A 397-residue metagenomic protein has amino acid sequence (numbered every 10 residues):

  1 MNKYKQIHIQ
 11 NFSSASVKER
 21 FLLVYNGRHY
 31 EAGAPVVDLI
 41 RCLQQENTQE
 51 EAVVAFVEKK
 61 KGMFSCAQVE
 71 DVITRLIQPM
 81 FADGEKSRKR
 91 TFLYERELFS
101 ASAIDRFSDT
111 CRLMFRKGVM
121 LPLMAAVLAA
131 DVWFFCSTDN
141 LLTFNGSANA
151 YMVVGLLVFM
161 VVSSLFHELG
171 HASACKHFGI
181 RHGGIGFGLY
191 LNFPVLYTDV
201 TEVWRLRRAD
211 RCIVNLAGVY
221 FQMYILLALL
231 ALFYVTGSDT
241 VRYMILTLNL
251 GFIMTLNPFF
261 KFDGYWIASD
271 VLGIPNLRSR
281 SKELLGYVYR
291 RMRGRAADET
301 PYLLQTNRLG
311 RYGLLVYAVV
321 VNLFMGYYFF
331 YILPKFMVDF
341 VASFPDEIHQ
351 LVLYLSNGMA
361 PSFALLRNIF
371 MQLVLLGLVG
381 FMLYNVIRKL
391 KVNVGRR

Functional and structural regions predicted by a protein language model:
M1-V24: Long, low-complexity, charged/polar intrinsically disordered regions in eukaryotic proteins
Y25-M114: Long, charge-rich, low-complexity alpha-helical segments
Q78, D83-L165: Topogenic membrane-insertion module of multi-pass membrane proteins
D109-L123, V203-M223, R295-Y327, F363-F370: Loop-to-transmembrane boundary segments
A130-F134, Y327-I332, G377-L390: Alpha-helical transmembrane segments
A148-Y302: Membrane-embedded catalytic scaffold of the fatty acid hydroxylase/desaturase
F336-A360: Membrane-interfacial helical/loop segments at transmembrane boundaries in membrane proteins
G358-L378: Hydrophobic alpha-helical transmembrane segments
